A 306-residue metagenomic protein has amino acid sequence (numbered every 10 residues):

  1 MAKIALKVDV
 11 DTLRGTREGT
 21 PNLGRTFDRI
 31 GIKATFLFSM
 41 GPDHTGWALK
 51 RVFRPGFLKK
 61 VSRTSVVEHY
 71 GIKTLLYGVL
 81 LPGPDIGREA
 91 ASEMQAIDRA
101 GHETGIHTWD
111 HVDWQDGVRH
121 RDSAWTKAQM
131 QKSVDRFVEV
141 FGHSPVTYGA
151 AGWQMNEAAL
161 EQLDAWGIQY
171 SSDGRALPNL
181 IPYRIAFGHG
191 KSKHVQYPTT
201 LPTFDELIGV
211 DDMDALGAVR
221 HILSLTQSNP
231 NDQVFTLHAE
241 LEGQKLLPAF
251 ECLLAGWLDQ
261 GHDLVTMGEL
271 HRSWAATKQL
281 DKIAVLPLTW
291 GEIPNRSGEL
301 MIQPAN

Functional and structural regions predicted by a protein language model:
M1-T147, G152-V195, M213-F235, E242-N306: Catalytic alpha-helical scaffold of carbohydrate-active enzymes acting on polysaccharides/glycoconjugates
Q196-V210: Positively charged, amphipathic and often flexible ligand-engagement surfaces
P202, E240-E242: Short, glycine-/Ser/Thr-/acidic-enriched flexible segments
